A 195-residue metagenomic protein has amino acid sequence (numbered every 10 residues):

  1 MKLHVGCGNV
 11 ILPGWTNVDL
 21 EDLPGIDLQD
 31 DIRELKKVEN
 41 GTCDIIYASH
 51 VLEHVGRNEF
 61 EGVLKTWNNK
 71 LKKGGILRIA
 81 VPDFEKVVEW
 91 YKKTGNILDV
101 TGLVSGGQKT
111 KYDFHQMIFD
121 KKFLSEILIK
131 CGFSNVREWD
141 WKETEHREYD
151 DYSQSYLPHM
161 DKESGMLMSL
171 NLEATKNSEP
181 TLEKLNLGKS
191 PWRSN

Functional and structural regions predicted by a protein language model:
K2-V87, K122, L172-K176: Conserved SAM-binding loop
R57-K72, I76-S194: S-adenosyl-L-methionine-dependent methyltransferase catalytic module, highlighting the catalytic core
